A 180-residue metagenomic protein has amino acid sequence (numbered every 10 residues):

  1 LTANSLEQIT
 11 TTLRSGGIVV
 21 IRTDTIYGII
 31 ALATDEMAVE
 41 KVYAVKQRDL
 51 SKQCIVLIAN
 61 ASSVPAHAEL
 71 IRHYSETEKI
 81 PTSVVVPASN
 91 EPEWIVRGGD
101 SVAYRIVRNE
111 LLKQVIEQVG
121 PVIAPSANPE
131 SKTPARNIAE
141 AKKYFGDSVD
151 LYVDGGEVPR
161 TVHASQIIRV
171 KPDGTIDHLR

Functional and structural regions predicted by a protein language model:
L1-R180: Active-site-adjacent structural elements in enzyme catalytic cores
